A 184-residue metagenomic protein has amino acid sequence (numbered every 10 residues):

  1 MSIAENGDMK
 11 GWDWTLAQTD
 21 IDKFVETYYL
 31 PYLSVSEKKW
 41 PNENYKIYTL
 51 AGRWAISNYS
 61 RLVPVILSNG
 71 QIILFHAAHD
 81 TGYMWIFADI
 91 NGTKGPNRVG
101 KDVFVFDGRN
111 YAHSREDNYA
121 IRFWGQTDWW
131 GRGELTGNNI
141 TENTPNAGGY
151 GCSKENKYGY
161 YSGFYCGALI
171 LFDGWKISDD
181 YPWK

Functional and structural regions predicted by a protein language model:
S2-L16: Alpha-helix exit/C-cap motif
D20-K184: Intrinsically disordered, low-complexity regions enriched in Pro/Ser/Thr/Gly and acidic residues
